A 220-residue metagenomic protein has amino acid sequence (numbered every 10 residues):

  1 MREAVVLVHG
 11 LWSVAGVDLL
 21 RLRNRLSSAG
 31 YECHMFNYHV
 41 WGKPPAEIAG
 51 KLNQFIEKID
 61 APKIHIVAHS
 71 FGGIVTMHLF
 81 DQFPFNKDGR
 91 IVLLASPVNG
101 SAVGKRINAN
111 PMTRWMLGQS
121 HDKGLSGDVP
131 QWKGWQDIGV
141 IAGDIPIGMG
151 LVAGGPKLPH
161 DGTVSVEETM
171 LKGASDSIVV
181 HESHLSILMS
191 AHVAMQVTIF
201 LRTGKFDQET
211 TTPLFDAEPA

Functional and structural regions predicted by a protein language model:
M1-R2, T210: Short, Lys/Arg-enriched, disordered terminal segments
R2-L11, V17, R21, R25-D137 (+2 more regions): Serine-dependent carboxylesterase/thioesterase catalytic core of lipase-like alpha/beta-hydrolase/SGNH enzymes
S13, G42, H184, L188: Charge-dense, low-complexity intrinsically disordered segments
W135-A220: C-terminal catalytic-base region of ester-bond hydrolases, centering on the histidine of the charge-relay
